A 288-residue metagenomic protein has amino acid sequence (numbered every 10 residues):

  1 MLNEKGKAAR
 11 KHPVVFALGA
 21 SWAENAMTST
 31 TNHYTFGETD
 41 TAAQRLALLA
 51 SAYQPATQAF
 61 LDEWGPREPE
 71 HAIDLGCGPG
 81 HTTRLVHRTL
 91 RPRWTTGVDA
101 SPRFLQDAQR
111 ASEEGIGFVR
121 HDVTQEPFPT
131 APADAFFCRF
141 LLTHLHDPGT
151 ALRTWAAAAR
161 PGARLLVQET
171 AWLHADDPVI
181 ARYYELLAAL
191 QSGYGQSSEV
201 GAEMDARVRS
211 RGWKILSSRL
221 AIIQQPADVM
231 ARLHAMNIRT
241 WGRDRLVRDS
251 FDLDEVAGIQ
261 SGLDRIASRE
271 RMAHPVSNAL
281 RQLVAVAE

Functional and structural regions predicted by a protein language model:
T31-Q54: Class I SAM-dependent methyltransferase Rossmann-like catalytic core, especially the SAM/SAH-binding loop
H33-T35, T41-A42, L216-H274: C-terminal helical/coil "lid" or tail adjacent to the Rossmann-like core of SAM-dependent
S51-E68, L85: Conserved alpha-helix/loop element of class I SAM-dependent methyltransferases that forms part of the SAM/SAH-binding
I73, P79-E126: Class I SAM-dependent methyltransferase SAM/SAH-binding core
P127-F136: A short acidic, Gly/Pro-enriched loop at the edge of an enzyme's catalytic core that lines a small-molecule cofactor
G149-R164: A short glycine-rich, Lys/Arg-flanked "PGG" loop and its adjoining helix->strand segment in the class I
R164-A231, D244: Conserved catalytic/acceptor-binding region of the Class I
R211-W213, L280-E288: Core SAM-dependent methyltransferase catalytic element
